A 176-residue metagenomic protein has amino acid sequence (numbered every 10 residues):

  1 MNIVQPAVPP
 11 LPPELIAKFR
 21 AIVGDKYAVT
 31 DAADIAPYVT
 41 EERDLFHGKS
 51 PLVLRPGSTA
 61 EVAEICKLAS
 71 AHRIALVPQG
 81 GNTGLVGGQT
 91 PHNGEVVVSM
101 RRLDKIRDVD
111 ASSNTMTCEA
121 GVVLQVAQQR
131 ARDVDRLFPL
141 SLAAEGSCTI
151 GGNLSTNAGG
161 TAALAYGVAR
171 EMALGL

Functional and structural regions predicted by a protein language model:
M1-E41, A71-I74: N-terminal accessory segments
F19, L45-L76, M100-A144, L154 (+1 more regions): N-terminal glycine-rich flavin-associated loop
E42-L45, G87-H92, G167: Short glycine-biased active-site loop of nucleotidyltransferases that positions the nucleotide triphosphate and helps
Q79: Short glycine- and acidic-residue-rich catalytic loops of nucleotidyl-transferase/cyclase enzymes
N93-M100: Short basic, glycine-rich beta-strand/loop surfaces that mediate nucleic-acid
S147-G151: Beta-rich nucleic-acid/ligand-interaction surfaces
